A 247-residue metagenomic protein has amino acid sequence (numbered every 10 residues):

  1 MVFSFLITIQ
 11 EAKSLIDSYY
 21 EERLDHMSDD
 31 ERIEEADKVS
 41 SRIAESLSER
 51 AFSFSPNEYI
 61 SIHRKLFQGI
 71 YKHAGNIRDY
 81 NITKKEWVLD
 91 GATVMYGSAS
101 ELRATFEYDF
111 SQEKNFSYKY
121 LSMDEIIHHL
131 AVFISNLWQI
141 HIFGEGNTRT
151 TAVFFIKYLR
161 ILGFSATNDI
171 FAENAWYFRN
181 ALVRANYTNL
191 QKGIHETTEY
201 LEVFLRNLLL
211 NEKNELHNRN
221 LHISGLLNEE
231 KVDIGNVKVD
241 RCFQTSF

Functional and structural regions predicted by a protein language model:
M1-F247: FIC/Doc superfamily catalytic core
